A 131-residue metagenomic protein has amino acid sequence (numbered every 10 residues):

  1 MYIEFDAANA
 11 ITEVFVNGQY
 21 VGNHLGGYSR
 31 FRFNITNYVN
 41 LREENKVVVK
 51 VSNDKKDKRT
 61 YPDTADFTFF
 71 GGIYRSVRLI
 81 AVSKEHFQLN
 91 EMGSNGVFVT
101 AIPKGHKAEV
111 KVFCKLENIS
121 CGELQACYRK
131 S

Functional and structural regions predicted by a protein language model:
M1-N90, S94-G96, I119-S120: Accessory beta-strand-rich segments of carbohydrate-active enzymes
V16, H106-S131: Beta-strand-rich binding/interaction modules
T68-F69, K104-H106: Short Gly/Pro-enriched turn/cap motifs at secondary-structure boundaries
G96-G105: Short beta-strand segments of immunoglobulin-like
